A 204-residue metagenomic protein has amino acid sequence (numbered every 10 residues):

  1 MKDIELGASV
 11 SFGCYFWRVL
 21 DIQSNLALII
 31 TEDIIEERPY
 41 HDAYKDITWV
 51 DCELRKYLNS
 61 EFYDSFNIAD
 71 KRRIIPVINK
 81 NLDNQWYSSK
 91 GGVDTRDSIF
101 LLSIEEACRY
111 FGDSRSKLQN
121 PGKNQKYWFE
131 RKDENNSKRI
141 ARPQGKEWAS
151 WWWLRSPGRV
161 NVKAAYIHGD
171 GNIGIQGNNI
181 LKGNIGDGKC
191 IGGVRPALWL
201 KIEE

Functional and structural regions predicted by a protein language model:
M1-E204: Collagenous Gly-X-Y triple-helix signature in extracellular proteins
